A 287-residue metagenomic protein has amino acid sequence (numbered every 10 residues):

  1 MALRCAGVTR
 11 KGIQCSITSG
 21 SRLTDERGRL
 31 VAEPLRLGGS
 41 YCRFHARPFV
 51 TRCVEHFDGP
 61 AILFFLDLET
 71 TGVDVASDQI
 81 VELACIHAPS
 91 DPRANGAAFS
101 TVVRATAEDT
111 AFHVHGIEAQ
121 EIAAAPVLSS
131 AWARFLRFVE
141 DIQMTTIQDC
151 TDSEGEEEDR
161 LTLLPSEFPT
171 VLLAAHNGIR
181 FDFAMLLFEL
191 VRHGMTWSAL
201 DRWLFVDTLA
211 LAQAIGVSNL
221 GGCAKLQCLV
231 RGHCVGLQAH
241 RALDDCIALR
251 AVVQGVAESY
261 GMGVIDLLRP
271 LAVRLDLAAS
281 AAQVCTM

Functional and structural regions predicted by a protein language model:
M1-F64: N-terminal accessory regions of nucleic-acid-interacting proteins
G38, P48-F57, V230-G232, L243 (+1 more regions): Acidic two-metal-ion nuclease catalytic site recognized across multiple nuclease folds, prominently DnaQ/RNase D-T
R47-F188, S198-A199, C223-C234, H240: Conserved non-catalytic scaffold segment of RNase H-like nuclease domains
P126, L204, H240-L249: Short linear loop/turn motifs
D182, L186, L211, L249-V253: Buried hydrophobic packing segments
V191-H193: Short, surface-exposed basic-aromatic patches at helix termini and helix-loop junctions that form
F205-G221: Short alpha-helix plus adjacent loop in nuclease-associated cores
